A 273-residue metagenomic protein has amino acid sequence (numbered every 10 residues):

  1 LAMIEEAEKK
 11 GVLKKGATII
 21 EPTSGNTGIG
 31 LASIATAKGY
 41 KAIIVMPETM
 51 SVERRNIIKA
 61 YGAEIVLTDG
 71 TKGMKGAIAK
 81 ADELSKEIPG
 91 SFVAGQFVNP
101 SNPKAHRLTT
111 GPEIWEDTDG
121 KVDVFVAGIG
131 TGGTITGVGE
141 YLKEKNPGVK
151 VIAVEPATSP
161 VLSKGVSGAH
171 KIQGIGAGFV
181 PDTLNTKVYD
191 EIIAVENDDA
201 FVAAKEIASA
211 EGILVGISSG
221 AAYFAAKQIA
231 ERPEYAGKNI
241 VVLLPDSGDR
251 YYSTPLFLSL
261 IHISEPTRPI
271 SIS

Functional and structural regions predicted by a protein language model:
L1-S264: PLP-dependent amino-acid enzyme catalytic core
I261-E265, P269-S273: Single conserved hydrophobic/aromatic residue that forms the stacking wall/gate of nucleotide- or nucleobase-binding
